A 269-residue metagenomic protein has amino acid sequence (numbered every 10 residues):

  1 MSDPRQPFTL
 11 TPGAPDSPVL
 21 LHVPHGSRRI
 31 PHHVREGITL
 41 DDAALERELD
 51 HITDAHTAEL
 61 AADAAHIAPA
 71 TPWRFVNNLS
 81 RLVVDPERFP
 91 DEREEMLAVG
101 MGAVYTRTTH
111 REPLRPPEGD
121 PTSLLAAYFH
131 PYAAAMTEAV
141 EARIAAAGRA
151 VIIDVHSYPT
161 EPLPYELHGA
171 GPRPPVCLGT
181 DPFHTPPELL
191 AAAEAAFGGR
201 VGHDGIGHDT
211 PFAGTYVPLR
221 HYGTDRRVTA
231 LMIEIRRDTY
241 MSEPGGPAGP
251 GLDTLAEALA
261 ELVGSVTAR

Functional and structural regions predicted by a protein language model:
M1-I152, S157-L231, I235-R269: N-terminal catalytic or cofactor-binding beta/alpha core of small enzyme domains
